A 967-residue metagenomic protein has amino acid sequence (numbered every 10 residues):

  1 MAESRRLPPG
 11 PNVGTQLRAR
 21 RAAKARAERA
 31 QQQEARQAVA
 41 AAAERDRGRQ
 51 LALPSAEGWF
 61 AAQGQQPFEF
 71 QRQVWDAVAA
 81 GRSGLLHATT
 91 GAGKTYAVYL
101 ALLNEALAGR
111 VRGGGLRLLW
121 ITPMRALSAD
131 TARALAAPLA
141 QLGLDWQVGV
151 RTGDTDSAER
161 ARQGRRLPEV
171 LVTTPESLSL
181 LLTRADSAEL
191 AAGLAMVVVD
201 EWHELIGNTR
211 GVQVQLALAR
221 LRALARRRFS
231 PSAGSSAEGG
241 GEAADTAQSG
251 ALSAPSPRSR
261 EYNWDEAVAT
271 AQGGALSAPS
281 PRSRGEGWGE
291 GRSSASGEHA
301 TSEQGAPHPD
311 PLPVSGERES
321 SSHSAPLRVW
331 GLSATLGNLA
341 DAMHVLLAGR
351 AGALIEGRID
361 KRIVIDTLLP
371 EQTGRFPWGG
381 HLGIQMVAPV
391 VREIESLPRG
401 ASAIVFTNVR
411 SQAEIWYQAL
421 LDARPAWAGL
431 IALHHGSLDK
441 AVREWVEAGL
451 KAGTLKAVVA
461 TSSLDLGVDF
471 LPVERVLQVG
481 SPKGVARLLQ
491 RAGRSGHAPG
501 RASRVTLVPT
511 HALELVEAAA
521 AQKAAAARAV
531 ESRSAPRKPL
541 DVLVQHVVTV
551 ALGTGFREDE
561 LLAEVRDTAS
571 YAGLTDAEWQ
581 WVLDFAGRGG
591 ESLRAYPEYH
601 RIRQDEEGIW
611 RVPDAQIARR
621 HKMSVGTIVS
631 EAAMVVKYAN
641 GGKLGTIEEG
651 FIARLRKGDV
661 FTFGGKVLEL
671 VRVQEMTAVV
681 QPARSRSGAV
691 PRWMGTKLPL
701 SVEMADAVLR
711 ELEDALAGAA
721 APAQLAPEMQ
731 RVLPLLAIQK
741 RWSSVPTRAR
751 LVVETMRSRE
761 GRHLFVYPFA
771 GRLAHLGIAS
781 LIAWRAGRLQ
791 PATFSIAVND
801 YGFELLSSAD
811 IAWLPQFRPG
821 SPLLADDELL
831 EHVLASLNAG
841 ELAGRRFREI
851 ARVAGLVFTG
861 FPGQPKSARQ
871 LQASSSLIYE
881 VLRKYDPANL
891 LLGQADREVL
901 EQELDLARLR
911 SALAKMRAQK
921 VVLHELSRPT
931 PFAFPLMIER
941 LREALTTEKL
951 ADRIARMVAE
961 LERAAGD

Functional and structural regions predicted by a protein language model:
A2-Q73: N-terminal intrinsically disordered, low-complexity tails of helicases
A42-A61, Q66-R72, A79-A92, A97-P175 (+3 more regions): Helicase motor core with emphasis on the C-terminal RecA-like subdomain
G234, G239-G240, S259-E261, R284-E290 (+1 more regions): Glycine-biased, low-complexity coil/linker segments
T246-S259, T270-P281: Long, intrinsically disordered low-complexity tandem-repeat segments
L562-A633, I647-E648, P691-R692, P699-D967: Extended, highly charged accessory segments
I628-S630, L655, T662: Short, well-ordered loop/turn sites that connect or cap secondary structure elements
K666-V673: Short beta-strand-centered aromatic/proline hotspots
Q674-P691: Short, solvent-exposed secondary-structure boundary/capping segments
